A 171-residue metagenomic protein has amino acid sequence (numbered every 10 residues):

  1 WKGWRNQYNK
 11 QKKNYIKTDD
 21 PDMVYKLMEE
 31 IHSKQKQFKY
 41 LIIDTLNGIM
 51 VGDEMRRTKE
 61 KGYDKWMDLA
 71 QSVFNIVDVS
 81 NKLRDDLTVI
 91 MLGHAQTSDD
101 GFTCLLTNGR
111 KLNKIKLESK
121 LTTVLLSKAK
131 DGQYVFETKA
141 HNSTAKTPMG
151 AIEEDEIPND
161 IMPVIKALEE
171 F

Functional and structural regions predicted by a protein language model:
W1-K36, Y40, G48: Conserved P-loop
Y8, D53, Y63-D68, L117 (+2 more regions): Generic hydrophobic, helix-prone segments enriched in Leu/Val/Ile
E30, K34, G48-G52, K120 (+1 more regions): Conserved, well-folded catalytic cores of nucleic-acid-processing and energy-transducing macromolecular machines
Y40-K116: P-loop NTPase motor core
L83, L87-D160: Phosphate-binding/switch region of NTP-binding enzymes
E156-F171: Charged phosphate-binding loop/patch that engages nucleotide di/tri-phosphates or the phosphate backbone of nucleic
